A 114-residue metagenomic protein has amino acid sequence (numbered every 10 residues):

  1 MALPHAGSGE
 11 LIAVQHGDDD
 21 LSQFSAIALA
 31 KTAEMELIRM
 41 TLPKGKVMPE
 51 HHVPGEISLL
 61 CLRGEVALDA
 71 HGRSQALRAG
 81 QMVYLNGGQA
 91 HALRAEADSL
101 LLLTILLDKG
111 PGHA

Functional and structural regions predicted by a protein language model:
M1-E34: A short, N-terminal "cap"/entry segment at the start of jelly-roll beta-barrel domains of the cupin/DSBH fold
Q23, E36-V53: Conserved short histidine dyad/triad with adjacent acidic residue
T41, H52-A67: Short, conserved beta-strand element in jelly-roll/cupin
M48-E50, L68-D69, L85, A90-E96: Short beta-strand His + acidic residue motifs that chelate non-heme Fe in jelly-roll/DSBH and cupin folds
L62-R63, R78-A79, A97: A cytosolic small-molecule/anion-sensing beta-strand core signal
E65-A67, S74, A90, S99-L100: Structural motif
G72-G87: Short acidic-glycine-tyrosine-enriched beta hairpin
G87-P111: Ligand-binding loop in jelly-roll beta-barrel domains
